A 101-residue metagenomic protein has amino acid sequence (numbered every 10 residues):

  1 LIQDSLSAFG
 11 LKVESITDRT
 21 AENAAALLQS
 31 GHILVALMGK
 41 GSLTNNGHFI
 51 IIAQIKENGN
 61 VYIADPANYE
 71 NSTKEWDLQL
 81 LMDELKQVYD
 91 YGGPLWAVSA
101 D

Functional and structural regions predicted by a protein language model:
L1-S15, G93-P94, V98-D101: Cysteine-nucleophile protease catalytic domains, especially the papain-like/related folds used in DUB/UBL proteases
Q3, A21, A25, F49 (+1 more regions): Extracytoplasmic/secreted envelope proteins and their assembly/folding machinery, especially bacterial periplasmic
S7, K12-E70: Active-site-adjacent substructure of cysteine-protease-like catalytic cores
Q29, I33, I55-D101: Noncatalytic regulatory segments and standalone regulatory/sensor domains
